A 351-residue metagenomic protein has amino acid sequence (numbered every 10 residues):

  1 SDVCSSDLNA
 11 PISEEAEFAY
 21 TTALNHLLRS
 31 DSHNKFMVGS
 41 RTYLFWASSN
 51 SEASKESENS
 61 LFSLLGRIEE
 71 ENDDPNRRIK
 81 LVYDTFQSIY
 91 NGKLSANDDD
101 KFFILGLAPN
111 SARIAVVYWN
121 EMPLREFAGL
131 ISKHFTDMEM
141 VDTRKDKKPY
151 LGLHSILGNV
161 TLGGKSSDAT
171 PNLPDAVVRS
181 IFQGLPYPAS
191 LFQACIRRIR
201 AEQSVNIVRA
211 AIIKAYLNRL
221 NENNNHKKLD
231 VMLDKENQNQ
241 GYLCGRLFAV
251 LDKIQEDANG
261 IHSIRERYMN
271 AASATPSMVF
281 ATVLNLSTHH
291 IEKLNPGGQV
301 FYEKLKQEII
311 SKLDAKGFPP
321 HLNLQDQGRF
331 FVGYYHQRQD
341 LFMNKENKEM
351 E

Functional and structural regions predicted by a protein language model:
S1-E351: Extended alpha-helical scaffolding segments
